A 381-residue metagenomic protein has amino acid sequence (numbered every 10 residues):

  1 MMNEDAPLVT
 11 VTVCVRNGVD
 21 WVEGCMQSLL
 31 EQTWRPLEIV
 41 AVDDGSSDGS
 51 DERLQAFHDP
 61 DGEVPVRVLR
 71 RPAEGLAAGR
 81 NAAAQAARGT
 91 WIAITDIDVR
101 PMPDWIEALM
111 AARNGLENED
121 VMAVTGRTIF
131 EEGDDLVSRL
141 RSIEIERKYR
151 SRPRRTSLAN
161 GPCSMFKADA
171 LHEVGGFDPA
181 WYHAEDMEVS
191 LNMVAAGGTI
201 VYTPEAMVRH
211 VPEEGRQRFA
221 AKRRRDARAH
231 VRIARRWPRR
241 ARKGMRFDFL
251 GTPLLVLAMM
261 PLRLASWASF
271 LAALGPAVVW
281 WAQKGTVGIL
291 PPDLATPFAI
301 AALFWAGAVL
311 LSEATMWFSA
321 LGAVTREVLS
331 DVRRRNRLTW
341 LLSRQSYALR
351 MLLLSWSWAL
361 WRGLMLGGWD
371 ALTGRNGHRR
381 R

Functional and structural regions predicted by a protein language model:
M1-S28: N-proximal low-complexity "stem/linker" segments adjacent to membrane-targeting elements
Q27-P36: Short, acidic, metal-binding catalytic loop of nucleotide-sugar glycosyltransferases
S28, D43-E52, D96-M102: A conserved acidic beta->alpha catalytic loop
R71-A87, L158, N192: Glycine-rich, basic loop-to-helix element that forms the pyrophosphate-binding segment of sugar-nucleotide handling
I92: Short aromatic/hydrophobic "clamp" motif used to bind/position activated sugar donors
D104-L136, V211: Conserved donor NDP-sugar-binding/catalytic core segment of glycosyltransferases
A180, M187-G244: Catalytic donor/gating beta->alpha subdomain of glycosyltransferases that bind UDP-sugars
M259-D370: Membrane-embedded multi-pass helical conduit in multi-pass membrane proteins, especially envelope-biosynthetic
